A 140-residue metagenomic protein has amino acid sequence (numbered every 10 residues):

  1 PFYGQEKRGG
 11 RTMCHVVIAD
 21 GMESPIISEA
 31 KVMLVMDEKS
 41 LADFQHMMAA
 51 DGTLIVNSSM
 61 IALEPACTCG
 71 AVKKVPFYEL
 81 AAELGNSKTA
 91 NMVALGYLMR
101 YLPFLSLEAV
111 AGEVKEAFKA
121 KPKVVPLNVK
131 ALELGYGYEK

Functional and structural regions predicted by a protein language model:
P1-K140: Active-site cofactor/cluster-binding pocket
